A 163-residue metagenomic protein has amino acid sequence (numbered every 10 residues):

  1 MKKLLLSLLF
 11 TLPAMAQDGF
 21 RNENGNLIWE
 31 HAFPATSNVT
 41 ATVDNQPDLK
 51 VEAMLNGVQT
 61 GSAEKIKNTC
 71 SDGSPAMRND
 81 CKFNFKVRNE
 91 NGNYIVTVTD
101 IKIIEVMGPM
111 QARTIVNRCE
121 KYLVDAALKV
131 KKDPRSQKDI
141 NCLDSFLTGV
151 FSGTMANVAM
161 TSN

Functional and structural regions predicted by a protein language model:
M1-L4, S162-N163: Short, Lys/Arg-enriched, disordered terminal segments
K3-P13: Sec-dependent N-terminal signal peptides
Q17-N163: Ser/Thr-rich, low-complexity intrinsically disordered terminal regions
